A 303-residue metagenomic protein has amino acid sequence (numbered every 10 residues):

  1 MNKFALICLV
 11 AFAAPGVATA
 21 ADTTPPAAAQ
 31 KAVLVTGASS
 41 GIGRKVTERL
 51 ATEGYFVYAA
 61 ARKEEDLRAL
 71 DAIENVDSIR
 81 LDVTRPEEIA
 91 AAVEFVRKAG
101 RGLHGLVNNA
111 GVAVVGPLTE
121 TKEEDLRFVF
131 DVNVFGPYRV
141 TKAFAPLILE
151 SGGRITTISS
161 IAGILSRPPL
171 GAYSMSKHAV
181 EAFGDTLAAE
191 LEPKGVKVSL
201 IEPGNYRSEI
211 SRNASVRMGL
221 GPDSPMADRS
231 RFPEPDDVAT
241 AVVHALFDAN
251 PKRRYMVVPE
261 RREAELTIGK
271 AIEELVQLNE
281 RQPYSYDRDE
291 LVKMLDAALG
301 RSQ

Functional and structural regions predicted by a protein language model:
S39-S40: Conserved glycine-rich cofactor-binding loop
L81-A91, E123: The beta1-alpha1 cofactor-binding region of Rossmann-like NAD(H)/NADP(H)-dependent oxidoreductases
P117-L118, D125-R127: Substrate-binding pocket helix/loop in short-chain dehydrogenase/reductase
T121, S166-S174, T186: Active-site loop-to-helix junction immediately N-terminal to the catalytic Tyr of the SDR YXXXK motif in Rossmann-fold
T141, S176: Active-site helix of classical SDR
S160: Residue(s) in the substrate-gating loop at a strand-loop-helix junction that position the organic substrate next
P193-M256: SDR active-site lid
